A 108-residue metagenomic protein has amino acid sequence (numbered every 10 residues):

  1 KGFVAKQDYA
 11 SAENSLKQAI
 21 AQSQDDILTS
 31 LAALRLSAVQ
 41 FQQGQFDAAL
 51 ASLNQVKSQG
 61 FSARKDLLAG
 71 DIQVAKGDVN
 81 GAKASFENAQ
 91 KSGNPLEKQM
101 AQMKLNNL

Functional and structural regions predicted by a protein language model:
K1-A63, A69-I72: Alpha-helical adaptor scaffolds
K57-Q59, Q73-L96, N106: TPR/TPR-like (Sel1-like) alpha-helical repeat modules
